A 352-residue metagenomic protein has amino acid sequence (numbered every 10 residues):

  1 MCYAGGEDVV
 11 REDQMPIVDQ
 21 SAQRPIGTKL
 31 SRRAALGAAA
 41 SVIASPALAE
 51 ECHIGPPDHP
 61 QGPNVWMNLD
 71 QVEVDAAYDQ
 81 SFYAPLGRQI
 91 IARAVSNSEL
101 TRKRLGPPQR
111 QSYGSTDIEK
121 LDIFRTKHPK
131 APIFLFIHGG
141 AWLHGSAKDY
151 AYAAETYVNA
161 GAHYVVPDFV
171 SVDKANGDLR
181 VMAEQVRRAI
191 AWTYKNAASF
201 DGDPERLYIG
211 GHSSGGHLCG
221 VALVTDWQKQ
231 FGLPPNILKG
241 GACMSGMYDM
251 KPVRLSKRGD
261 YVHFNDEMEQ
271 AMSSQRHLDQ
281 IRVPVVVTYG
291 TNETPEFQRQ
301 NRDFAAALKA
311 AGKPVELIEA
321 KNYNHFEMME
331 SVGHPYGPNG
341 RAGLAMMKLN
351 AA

Functional and structural regions predicted by a protein language model:
M1-L30, S41-A44: N-terminal secretory signal peptides
S81-H128: N-terminal cap/lid segment of alpha/beta-hydrolase-fold proteins
A131-G139: Short beta-strand element of the alpha/beta-hydrolase
G145-D149, A153, P167-P204: Catalytic nucleophile-loop/oxyanion-hole region of alpha/beta-hydrolase and closely related hydrolase-like folds
Y194-L255: Primarily recognizes the serine-hydrolase "nucleophile elbow" in alpha/beta-hydrolase and SGNH/GDSL folds
G246-H277, V283: Mobile cap/lid helix-loop segments that gate and shape the active-site cleft of serine hydrolases
V287-Y289: Short beta-strand/loop motif that positions the catalytic acidic residue of the alpha/beta-hydrolase fold
R302, K309-A352: C-terminal catalytic histidine-bearing segment of alpha/beta-hydrolase fold enzymes
